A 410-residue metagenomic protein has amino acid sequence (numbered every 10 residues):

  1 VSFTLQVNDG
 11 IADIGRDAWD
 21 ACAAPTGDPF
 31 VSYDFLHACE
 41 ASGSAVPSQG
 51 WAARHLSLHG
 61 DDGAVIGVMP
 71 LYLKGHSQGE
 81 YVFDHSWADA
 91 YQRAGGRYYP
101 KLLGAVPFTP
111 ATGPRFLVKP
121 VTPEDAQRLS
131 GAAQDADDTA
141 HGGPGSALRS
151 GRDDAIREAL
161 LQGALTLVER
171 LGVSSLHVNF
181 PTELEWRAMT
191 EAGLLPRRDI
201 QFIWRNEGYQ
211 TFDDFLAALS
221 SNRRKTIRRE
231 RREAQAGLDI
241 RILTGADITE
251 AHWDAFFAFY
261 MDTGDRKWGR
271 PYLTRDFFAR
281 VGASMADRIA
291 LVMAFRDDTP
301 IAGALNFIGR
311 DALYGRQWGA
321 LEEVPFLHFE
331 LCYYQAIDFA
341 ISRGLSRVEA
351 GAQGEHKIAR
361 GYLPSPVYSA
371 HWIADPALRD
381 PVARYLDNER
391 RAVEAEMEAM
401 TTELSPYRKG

Functional and structural regions predicted by a protein language model:
V1-G410: N-acyltransferase acceptor-side catalytic subdomain
